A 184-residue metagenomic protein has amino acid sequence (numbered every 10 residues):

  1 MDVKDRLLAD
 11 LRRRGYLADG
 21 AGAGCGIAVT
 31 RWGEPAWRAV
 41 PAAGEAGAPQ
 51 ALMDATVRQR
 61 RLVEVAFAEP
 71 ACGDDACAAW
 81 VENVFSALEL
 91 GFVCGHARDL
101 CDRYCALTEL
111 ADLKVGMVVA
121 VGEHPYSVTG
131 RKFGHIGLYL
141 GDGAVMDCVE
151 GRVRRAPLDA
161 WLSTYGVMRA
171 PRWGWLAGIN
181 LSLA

Functional and structural regions predicted by a protein language model:
D2-C105, K114-V115, Y126-H135: N-terminal capping segments
L8, L62-E64, D159, W173-L176: General helical structural elements
L11, L90-A160, M168-A170, L181: ...with weaker cross-activation on analogous glycine-rich loops/strands in unrelated enzymes
R172-A184: Long, low-complexity intrinsically disordered regions
